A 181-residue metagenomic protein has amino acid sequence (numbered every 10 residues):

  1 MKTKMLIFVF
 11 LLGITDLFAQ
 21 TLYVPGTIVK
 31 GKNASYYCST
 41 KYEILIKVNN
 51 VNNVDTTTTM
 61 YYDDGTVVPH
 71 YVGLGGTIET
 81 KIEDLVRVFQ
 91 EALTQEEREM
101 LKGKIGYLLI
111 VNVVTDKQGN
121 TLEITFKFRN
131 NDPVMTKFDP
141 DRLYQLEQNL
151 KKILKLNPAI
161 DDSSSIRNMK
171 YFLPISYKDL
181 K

Functional and structural regions predicted by a protein language model:
M1-I28: Bacterial Sec-dependent N-terminal signal peptides
Q20-K181: Charge-biased low-complexity segments
